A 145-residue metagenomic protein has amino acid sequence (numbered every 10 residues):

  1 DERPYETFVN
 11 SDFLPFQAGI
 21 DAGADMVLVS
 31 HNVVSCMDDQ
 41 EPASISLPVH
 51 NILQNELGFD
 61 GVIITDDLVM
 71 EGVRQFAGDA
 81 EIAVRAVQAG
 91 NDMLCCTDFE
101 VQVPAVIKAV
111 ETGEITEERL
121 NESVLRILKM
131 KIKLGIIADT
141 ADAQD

Functional and structural regions predicted by a protein language model:
D1-K108, T116-R119, R126: Second-shell residues forming the walls of enzyme active-site clefts
T112-D139: Mid-to-C-terminal alpha-helical segments outside catalytic/metal-binding sites
A141-A143: Extracellular/periplasmic ectodomains of large secreted or surface enzymes and adhesion receptors
